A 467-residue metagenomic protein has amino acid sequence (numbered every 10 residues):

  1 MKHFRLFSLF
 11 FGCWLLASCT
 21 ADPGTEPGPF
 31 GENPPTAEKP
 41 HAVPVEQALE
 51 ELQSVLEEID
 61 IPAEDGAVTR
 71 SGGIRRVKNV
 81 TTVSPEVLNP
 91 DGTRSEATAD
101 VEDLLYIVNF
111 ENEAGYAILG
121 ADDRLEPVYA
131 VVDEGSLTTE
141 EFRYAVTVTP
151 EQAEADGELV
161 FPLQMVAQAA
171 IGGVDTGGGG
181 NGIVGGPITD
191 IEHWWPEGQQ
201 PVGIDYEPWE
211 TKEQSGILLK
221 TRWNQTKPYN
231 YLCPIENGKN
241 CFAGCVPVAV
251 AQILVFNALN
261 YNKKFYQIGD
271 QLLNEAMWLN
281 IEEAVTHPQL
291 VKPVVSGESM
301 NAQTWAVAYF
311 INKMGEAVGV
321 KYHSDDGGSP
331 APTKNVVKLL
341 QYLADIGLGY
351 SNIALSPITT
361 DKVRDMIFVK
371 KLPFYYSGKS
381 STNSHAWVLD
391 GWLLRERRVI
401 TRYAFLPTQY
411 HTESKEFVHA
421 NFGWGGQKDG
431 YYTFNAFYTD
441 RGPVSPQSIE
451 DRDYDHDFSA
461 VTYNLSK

Functional and structural regions predicted by a protein language model:
M1-S8: Bacterial N-terminal signal peptides that target proteins for export
L15-S18: C-terminal motif of bacterial Sec signal peptides marking the signal peptidase cleavage site
A21-E111, I118-G120, L125-E126, A130-N230 (+1 more regions): Acidic/polar, low-complexity intrinsically disordered N-terminal segments immediately downstream of a Sec signal
A21-P62, G66, A243, P247-L355: Cysteine-nucleophile protease catalytic domains, especially the papain-like/related folds used in DUB/UBL proteases
T93-E113, G347-E416: Active-site-adjacent substructure of cysteine-protease-like catalytic cores
G120-A121, E126-S136, R395-F434: Catalytic Cys-His active-site segments of thiol-dependent hydrolases/isopeptidases
G430, F434-K467: Low-complexity, Gly/Ser/Thr/Pro-rich intrinsically disordered linker/tail segments
